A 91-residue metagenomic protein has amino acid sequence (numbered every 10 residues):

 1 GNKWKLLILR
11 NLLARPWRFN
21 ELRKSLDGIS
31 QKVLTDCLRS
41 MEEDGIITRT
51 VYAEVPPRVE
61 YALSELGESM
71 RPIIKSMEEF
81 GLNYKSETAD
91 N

Functional and structural regions predicted by a protein language model:
N2-V33, E54-E60: N-terminal helix-turn-helix DNA-binding core of bacterial DNA-binding proteins
L34, L38-M41: Basic amphipathic alpha-helical segments that dock to polyanions
G45: Glycine-centered, phosphate/nucleic-acid-interacting loop/turn motifs that mediate DNA/RNA or nucleotide
R49: Short beta-strand "wing" residues that participate in macromolecule-binding interfaces
A53-M77: Basic, amphipathic "hinge/linker" alpha-helix immediately C-terminal to the N-terminal HTH DNA-binding motif
K85-N91: HhH-family (HhH-GPD) DNA N-glycosylase catalytic core used in base-excision repair
